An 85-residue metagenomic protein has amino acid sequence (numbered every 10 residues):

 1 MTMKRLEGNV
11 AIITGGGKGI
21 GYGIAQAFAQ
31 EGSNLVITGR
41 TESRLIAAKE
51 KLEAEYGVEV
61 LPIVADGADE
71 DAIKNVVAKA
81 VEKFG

Functional and structural regions predicted by a protein language model:
M1-I12: Flexible N-terminal pre-Rossmann segment of NAD(P)-dependent oxidoreductases
V10, G15-G19, T41: Conserved glycine-rich cofactor-binding loop
V10, N34, E59-L61: Structural signature of beta-strand start/N-cap positions in the alpha/beta core of ABC transporter nucleotide-binding
F28: Aromatic pocket-lining residues of Rossmann-like dinucleotide-binding sites
E31-A47: Conserved glycine-rich Rossmann-like NAD(P)H-binding loop of the short-chain dehydrogenase/reductase
S43, V64-V76: The beta1-alpha1 cofactor-binding region of Rossmann-like NAD(H)/NADP(H)-dependent oxidoreductases
E55-E59, K79-G85: A glycine-rich helix->loop->beta "capping" turn within Rossmann-like NAD(P)(H)-dependent oxidoreductase domains
